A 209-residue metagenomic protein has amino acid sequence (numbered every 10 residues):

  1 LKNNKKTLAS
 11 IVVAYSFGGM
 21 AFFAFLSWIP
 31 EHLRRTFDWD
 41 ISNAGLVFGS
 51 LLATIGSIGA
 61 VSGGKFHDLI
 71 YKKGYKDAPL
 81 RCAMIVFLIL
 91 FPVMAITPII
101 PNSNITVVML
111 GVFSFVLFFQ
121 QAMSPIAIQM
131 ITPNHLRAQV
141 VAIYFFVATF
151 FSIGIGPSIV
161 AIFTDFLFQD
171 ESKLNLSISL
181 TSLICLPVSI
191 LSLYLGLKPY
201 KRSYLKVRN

Functional and structural regions predicted by a protein language model:
N4-G63, L117-Q121, P125, S152-V160: Extracytoplasmic gate region of multi-pass secondary transporters
N4-V12, S103-V107, A138: Primarily residues marking transmembrane-helix entry/exit sites
V12, G45-L46, M84, A138-I143 (+1 more regions): Conserved glycine-rich helix-kink/hinge and helix-boundary motifs of the Major Facilitator Superfamily
D40, A78-R81, I162-C185: A membrane-interface helix-boundary motif in multi-pass transporters
G59-A60, I131-F168: A late C-terminal transmembrane helix in Major Facilitator Superfamily
G59-Y75, T164: Helix-to-loop junctions at the C-terminal end of transmembrane segments in multipass secondary transporters
K76-S124: C-terminal transmembrane helical hairpin of 12-TM major facilitator-type secondary transporters
F91-I100, I178-N209: Multi-pass alpha-helical transporter architecture, strongest for 12-TM Major Facilitator/SLC carriers used
